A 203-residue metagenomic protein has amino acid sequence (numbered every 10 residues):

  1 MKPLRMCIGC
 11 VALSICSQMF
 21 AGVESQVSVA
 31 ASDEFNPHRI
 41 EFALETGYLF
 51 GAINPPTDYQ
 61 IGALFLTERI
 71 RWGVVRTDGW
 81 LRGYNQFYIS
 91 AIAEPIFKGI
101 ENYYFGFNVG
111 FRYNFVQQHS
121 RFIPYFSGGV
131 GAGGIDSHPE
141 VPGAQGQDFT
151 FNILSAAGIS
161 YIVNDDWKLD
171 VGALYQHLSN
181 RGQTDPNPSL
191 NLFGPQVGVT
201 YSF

Functional and structural regions predicted by a protein language model:
M1-F35: Cleavable N-terminal export/targeting peptides
G22-R39, W72-N85, G99, V116-I123 (+1 more regions): Short loop/turn motifs that connect adjacent beta-strands in outer-membrane beta-barrel proteins
I40-F50, F87-A93, F126-A132, V171-Y175: Transmembrane beta-barrel strands of outer-membrane/channel proteins
L49-I53, V75, I92-K98, A132-E140 (+1 more regions): Sequence/structural signature of outer-membrane beta-barrel proteins
P56-G62, G99-Y104, A144-F149, P186-L192: Replace "Gram-negative outer membrane beta-barrel proteins" with "bacterial and organellar outer membrane beta-barrel
L64-L66, L190-F203: Outer-membrane beta-barrel "beta-signal"
L66-E68, F107-F111, F126, S155-A157 (+1 more regions): Membrane-embedded beta-strands of outer-membrane beta-barrel proteins, especially the hydrophobic/small aromatic
I70-W72, Y113-F115, I159-Y161, Y201: Residue-level signature of outer-membrane beta-barrel architecture
